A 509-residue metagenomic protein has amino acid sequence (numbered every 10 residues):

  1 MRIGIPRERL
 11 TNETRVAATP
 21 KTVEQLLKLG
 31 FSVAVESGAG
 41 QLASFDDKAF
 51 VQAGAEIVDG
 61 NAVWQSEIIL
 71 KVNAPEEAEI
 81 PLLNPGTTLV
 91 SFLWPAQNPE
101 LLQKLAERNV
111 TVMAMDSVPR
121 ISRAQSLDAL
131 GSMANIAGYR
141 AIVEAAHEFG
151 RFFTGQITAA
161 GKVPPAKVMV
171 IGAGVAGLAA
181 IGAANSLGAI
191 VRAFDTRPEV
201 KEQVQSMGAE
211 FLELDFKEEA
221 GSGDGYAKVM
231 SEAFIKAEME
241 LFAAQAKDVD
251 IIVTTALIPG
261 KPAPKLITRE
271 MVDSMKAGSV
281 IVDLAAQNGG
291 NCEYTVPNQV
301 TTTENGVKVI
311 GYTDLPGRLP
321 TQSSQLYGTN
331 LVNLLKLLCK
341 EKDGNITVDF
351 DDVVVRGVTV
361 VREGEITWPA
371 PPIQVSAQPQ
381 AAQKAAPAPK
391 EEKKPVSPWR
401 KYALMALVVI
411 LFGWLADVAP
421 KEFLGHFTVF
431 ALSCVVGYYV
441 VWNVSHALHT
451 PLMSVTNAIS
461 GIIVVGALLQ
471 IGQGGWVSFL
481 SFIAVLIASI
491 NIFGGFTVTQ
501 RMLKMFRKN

Functional and structural regions predicted by a protein language model:
R2-E107, A114-E144, E148-G155, G161-P164 (+4 more regions): Structural/interface elements that position substrates and couple domains in central-metabolism enzymes
P6-F45, T154-Q245, K393-P395, G413-A416: Glycine-rich phosphate/diphosphate-binding loop of Rossmann-like nucleotide-binding domains
G54-V63, A74-P75, S222-I251, A256-R269 (+1 more regions): A structured beta-alpha segment of the ubiquitous adenosine-cofactor-binding alpha/beta core
A96-S122, K261-Y312: Rossmann-fold NAD(P)-binding glycine/threonine-rich loop
D116-V118, S122-A160, P165, C292-Q374 (+1 more regions): Adenosine-phosphate binding glycine-rich loop
M239, P387-F412: Membrane-water interface at loop-to-transmembrane-helix junctions
K421-S433, S454-V455, S478, F482-V485: Structural signature of hydrophobic alpha-helical transmembrane segments
A458-L468: Small-residue-rich segments of transmembrane alpha-helices in multi-pass membrane proteins, especially helix faces
